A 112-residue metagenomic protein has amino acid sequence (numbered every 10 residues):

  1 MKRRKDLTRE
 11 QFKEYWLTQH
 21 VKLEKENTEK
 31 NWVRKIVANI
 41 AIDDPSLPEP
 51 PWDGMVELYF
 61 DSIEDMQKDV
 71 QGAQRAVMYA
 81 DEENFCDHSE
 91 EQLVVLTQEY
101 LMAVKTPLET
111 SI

Functional and structural regions predicted by a protein language model:
M1-I112: Macromolecular interaction modules
